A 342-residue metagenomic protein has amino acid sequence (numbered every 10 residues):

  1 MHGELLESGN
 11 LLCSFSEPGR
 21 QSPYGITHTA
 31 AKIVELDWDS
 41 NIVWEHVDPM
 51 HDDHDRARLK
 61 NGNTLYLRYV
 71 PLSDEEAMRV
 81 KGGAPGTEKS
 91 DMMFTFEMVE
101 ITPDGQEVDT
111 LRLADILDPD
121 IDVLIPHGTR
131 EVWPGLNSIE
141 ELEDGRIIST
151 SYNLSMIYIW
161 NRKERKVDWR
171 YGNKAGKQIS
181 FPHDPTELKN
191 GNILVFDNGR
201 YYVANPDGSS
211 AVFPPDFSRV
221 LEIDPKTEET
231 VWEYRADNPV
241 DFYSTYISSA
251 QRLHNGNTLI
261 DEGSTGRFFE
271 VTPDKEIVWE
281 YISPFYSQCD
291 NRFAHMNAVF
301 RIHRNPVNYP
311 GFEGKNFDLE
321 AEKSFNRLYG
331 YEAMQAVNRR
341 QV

Functional and structural regions predicted by a protein language model:
M1-V342: Histidine-/acidic-rich catalytic cores in large beta-rich domains
